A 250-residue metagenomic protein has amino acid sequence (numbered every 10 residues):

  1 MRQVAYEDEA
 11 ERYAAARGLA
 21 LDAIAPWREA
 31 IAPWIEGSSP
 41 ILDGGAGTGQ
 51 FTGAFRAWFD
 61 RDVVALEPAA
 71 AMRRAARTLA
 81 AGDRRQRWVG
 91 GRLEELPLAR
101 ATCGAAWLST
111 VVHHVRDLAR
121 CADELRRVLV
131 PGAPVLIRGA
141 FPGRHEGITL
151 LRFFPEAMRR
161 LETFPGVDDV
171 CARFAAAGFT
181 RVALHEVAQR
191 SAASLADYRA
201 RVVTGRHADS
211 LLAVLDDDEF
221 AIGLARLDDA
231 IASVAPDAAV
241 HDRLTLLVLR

Functional and structural regions predicted by a protein language model:
M1-S39, Q50-A54, M72-A75: Conserved class I S-adenosyl-L-methionine
L42, T48-E95: Class I SAM-dependent methyltransferase SAM/SAH-binding core
T48-Q50, R181-R250: Conserved Class I S-adenosyl-L-methionine
W107: A conserved beta-strand element that flanks and buttresses the S-adenosyl-L-methionine
T110-V111: Short catalytic micro-motifs in class I SAM-dependent methyltransferases
A119-P131: A short glycine-rich, Lys/Arg-flanked "PGG" loop and its adjoining helix->strand segment in the class I
P134-T163: Conserved class I S-adenosyl-L-methionine
T163-A177: Short alpha-helix
